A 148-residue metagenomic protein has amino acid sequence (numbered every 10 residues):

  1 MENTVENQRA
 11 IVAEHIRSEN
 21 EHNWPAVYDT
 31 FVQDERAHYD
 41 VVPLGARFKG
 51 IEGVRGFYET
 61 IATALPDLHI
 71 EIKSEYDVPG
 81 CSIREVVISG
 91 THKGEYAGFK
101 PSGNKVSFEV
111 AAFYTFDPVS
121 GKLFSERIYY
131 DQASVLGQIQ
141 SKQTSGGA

Functional and structural regions predicted by a protein language model:
M1-A148: C-terminal and inter-domain tail/linker signature
